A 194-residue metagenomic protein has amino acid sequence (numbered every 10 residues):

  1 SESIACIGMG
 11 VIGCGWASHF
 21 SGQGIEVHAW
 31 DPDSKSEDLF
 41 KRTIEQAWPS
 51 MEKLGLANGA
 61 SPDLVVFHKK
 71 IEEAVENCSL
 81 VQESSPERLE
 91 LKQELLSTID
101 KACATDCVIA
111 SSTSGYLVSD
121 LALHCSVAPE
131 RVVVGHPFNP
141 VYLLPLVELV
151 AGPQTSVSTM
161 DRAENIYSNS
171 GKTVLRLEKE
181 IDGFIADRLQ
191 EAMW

Functional and structural regions predicted by a protein language model:
S1-L54: NAD(P)+-binding Rossmann beta1-loop-alpha1 motif at the extreme N-terminus of oxidoreductases
I4, S18, G22, S61-E83 (+2 more regions): Amphipathic alpha-helical segments at domain termini/boundaries
A17-S18, K41-R42, Q93-L96, L121-L123 (+1 more regions): Short amphipathic alpha-helical segments
Q23, T43-L54, A102, G152-P153 (+2 more regions): Change "in soluble alpha/beta enzymes" to "in soluble alpha/beta proteins
P32-K35, L39, P49-V108, Y116-L117: Rossmann-like NAD(P)-binding element
V108-K179, G183, D187: Rossmann-fold dinucleotide-binding core
R188-W194: Internal nucleotide-binding/catalytic subdomain
